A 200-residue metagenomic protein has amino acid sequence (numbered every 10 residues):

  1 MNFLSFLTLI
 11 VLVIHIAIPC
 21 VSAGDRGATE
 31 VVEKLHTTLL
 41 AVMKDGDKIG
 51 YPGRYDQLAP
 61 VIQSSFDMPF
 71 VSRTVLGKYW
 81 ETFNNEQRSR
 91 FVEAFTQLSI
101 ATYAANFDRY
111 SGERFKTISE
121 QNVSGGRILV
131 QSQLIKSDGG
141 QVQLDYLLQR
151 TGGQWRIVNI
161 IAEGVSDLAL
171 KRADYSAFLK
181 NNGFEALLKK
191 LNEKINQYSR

Functional and structural regions predicted by a protein language model:
M1-L7: Bacterial N-terminal signal peptides that target proteins for export
L7-A17: Bacterial N-terminal signal peptides
I18-A23: Sec/Tat signal peptide C-region and signal peptidase I cleavage site
D25-Y103: Early exported N-terminus immediately downstream of N-terminal targeting peptides
W80, Q97-L98, N122-V123, K136 (+1 more regions): Solvent-exposed loop/turn segments at secondary-structure junctions within structured extracellular/periplasmic domains
A101-V142, L191-R200: Surface-exposed, charged secondary-structure patches
Q141-A169: Short beta-strand edge/turn micro-motifs at domain boundaries
A162-R200: Low-complexity, intrinsically disordered terminal/linker segments enriched in charged and Gly/Pro repeats
